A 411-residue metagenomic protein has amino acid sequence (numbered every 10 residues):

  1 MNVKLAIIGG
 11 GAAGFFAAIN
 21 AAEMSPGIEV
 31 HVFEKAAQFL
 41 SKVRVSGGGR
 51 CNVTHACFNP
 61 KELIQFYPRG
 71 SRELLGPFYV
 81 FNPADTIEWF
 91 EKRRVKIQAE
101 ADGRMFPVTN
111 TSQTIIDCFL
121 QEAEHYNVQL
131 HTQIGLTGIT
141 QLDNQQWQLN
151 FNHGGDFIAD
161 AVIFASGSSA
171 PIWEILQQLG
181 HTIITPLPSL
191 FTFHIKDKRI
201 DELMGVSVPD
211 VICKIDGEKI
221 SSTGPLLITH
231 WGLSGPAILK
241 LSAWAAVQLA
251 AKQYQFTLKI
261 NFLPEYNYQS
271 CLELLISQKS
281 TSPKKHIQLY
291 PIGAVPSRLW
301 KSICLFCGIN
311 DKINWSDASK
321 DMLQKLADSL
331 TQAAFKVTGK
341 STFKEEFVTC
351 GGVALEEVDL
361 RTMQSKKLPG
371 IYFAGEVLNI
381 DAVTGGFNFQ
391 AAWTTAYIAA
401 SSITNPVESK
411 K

Functional and structural regions predicted by a protein language model:
M1-A13: Beta1/beta-strand and adjacent pyrophosphate-binding region of the FAD-binding site in flavoprotein oxidoreductases
A6, A22-G48: Glycine-rich FAD pyrophosphate-binding loop
A6-I8, F33, L136, D156-S169 (+4 more regions): Short hydrophobic core segments
A17, I175-L179, Q390-P406: An active-site-proximal "capping" alpha-helix that borders the catalytic cofactor pocket
A36-Q38, N59-E62, Y79, D85-G103 (+6 more regions): Residue-level recognition of phosphate/Mg2+-coordinating polar/acidic sites in nucleotide-handling active sites
L74-A84, A101-Q121, A165-G167, P171 (+2 more regions): Short beta-strand to alpha-helix junction loop
T132-Q146: A conserved short coil-to-beta-strand element within the FAD-binding core of flavoproteins
A161-D201: Glycine-rich loop(s) and the adjacent beta-strand/alpha-helix scaffold that form part
